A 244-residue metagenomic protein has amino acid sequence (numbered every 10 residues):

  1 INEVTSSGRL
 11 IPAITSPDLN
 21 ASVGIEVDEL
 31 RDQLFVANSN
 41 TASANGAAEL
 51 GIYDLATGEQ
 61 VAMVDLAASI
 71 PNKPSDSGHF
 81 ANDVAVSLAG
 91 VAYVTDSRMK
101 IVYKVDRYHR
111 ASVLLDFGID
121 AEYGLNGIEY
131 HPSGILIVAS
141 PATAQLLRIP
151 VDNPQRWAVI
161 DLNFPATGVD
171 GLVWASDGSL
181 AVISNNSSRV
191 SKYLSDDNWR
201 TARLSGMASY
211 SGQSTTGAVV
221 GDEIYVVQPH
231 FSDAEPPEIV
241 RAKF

Functional and structural regions predicted by a protein language model:
V4-R9, D54-E59, V105-R110, P150-Q155 (+2 more regions): Short loop/turn segments that connect beta-strands within beta-propeller blades
G8-S16, E59-P74, R110-D120, Q155-L162 (+1 more regions): A short beta-strand motif characteristic of beta-propeller blades
P17-N38, A67-A92, I119-A144, N163-L180 (+1 more regions): Beta-rich, blade/repeat-based domains predominating in secreted/periplasmic proteins but also intracellular
S39-T41, S97-M99, P141-A142, N185-S187 (+1 more regions): Short loop/turn segments immediately following the C-termini of beta-strands
A44-E49, Y103, Q145-L147, S188-Y193 (+1 more regions): Structural motif
G51-Y108: Hydrophobic alpha-helical segments and helix pairs
R148-G212: Glycine/small-residue-rich hydrophobic helix-like segments
T216-F244: Blade-level signature of beta-propeller repeat domains, shared across WD40, Kelch, NHL, RCC1 and BNR/Asp-box propellers
